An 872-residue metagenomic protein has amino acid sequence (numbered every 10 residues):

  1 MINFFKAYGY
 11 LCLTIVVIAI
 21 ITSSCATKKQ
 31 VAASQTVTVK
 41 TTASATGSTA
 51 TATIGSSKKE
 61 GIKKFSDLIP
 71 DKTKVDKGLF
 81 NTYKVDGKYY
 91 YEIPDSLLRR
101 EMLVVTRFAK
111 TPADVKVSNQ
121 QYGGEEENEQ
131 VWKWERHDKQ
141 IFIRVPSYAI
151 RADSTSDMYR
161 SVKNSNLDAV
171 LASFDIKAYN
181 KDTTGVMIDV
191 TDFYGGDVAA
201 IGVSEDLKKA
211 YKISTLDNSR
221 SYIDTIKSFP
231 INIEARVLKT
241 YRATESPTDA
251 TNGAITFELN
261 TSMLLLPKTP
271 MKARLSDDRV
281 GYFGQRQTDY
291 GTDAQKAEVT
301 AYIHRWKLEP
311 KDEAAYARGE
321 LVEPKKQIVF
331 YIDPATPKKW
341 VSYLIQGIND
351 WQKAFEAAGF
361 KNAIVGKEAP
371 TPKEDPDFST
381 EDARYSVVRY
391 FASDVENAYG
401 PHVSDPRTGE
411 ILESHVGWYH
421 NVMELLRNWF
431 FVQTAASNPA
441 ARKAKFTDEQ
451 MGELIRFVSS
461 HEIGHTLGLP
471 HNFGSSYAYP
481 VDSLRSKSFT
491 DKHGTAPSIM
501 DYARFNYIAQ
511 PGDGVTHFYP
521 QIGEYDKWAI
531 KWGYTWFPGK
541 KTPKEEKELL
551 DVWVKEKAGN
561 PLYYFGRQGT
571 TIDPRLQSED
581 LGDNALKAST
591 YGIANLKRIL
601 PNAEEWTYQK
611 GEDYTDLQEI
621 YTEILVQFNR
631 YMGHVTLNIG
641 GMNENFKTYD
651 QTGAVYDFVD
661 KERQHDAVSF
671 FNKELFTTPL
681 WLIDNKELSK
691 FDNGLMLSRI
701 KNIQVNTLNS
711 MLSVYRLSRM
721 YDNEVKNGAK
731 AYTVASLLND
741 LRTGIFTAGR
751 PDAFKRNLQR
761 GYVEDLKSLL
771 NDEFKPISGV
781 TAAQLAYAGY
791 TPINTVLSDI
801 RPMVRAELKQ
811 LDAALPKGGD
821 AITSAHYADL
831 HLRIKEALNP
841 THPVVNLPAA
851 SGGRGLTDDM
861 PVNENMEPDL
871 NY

Functional and structural regions predicted by a protein language model:
I2-C12: Bacterial N-terminal signal peptides that target proteins for export
I21-S24: C-terminal motif of bacterial Sec signal peptides marking the signal peptidase cleavage site
K28-T336, A354, A358, A369-L425 (+6 more regions): Auxiliary tRNA-acceptor-end handling modules of aminoacyl-tRNA synthetases
S48, T53-I54, E368-F391, E453-S460 (+1 more regions): The catalytic-center signature of Zn2+-dependent metalloproteases
L98, K339-A363: Zn2+-dependent metallopeptidase catalytic core
N349-F360, G464-H465, L469, F505 (+2 more regions): Sec-exported extracytoplasmic/periplasmic mature domains
Y399, S404, E410-W418, S459-L467 (+4 more regions): Extended catalytic-interface subdomain
S476-Y872: Conserved catalytic/binding loops enriched for acidic/polar residues
